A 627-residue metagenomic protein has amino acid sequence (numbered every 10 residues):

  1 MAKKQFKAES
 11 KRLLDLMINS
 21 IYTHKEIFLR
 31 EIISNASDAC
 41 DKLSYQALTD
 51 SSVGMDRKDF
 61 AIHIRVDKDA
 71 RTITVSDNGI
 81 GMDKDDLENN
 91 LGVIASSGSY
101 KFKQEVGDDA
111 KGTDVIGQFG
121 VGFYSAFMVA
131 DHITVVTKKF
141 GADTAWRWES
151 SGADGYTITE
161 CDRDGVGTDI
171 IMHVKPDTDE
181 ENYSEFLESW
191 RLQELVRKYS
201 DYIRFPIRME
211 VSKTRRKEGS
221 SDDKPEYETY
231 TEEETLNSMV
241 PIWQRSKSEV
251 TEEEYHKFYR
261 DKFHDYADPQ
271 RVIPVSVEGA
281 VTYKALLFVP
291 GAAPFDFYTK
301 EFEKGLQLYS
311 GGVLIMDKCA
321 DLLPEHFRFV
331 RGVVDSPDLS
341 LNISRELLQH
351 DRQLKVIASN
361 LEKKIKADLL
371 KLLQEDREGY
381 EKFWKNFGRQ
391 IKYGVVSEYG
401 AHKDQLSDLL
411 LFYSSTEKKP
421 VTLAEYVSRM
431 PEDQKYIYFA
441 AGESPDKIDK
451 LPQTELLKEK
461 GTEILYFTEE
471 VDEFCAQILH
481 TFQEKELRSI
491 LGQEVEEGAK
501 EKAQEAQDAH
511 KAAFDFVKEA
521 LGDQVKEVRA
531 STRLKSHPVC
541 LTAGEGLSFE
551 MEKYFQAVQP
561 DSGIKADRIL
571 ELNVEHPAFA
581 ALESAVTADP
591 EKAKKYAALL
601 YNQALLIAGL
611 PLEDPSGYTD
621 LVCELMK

Functional and structural regions predicted by a protein language model:
M1-F186, E194, K217: GHKL (Bergerat-fold) ATPase N-terminal catalytic module, capturing the glycine-rich phosphate-binding loop and acidic
V115, I133-G155, K175-K627: GHKL/Bergerat-fold ATPase module in large chromosome/replication-associated machines
